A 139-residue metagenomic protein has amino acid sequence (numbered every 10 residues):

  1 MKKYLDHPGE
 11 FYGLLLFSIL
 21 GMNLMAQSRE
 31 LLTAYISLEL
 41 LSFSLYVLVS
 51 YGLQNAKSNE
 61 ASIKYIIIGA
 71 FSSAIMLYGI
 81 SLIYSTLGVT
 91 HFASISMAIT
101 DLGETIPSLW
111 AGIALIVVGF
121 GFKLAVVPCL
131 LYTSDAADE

Functional and structural regions predicted by a protein language model:
M1-S134: Alpha-helical transmembrane segments of multi-pass membrane proteins predominantly involved in bioenergetics
D135-E139: A short, hydrophobic C-terminal helix/tail in secreted or cell-surface proteins
